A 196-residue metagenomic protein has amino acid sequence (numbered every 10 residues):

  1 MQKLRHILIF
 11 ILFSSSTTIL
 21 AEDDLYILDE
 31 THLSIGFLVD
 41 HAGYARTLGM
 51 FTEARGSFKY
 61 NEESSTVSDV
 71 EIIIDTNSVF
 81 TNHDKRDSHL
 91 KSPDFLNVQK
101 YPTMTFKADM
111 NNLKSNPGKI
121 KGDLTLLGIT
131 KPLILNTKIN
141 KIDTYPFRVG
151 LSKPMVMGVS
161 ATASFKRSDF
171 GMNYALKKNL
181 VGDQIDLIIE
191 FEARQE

Functional and structural regions predicted by a protein language model:
M1-L8: Bacterial N-terminal signal peptides that target proteins for export
Q2, I19-L20: Short linear motifs centered on Gly/Pro in flexible linkers and helix caps
F10-L12: Compositionally biased, low-complexity segments
S14-T17: N-terminal signal peptide c-region/cleavage motif recognized by signal peptidases
A21-E196: Low-complexity, acidic/polar, glycine-enriched regions of mature
